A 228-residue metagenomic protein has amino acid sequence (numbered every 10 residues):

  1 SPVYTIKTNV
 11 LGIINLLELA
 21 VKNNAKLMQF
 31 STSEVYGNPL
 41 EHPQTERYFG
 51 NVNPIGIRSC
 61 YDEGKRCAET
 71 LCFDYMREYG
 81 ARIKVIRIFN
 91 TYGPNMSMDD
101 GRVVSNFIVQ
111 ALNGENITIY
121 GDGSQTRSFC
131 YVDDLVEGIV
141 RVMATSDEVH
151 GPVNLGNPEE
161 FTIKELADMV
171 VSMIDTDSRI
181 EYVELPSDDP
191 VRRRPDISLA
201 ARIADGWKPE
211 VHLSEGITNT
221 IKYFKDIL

Functional and structural regions predicted by a protein language model:
S1-T91, A111, D133, R192 (+1 more regions): N-terminal Rossmann-like NAD(P)+-binding domain of SDR-like oxidoreductases, especially those catalyzing
N9, K65, R87-N90, R127 (+3 more regions): Short, cationic motifs built from Arg/Lys/His that form the positively charged side of catalytic pockets
I13, E69, V104-S105, I163 (+2 more regions): A general structural signal for well-ordered alpha-helical segments in protein cores
L40, R66, Y79-R82, T91-N106 (+7 more regions): Glycine/proline-rich active-site loop of Rossmann-fold NAD(P)-dependent oxidoreductases
V85, F129, E160, R194 (+1 more regions): Short aromatic/basic micro-patch
V132, P152, K164-E165, P186-K208 (+1 more regions): Conserved C-terminal active-site "lid" loop/helix of NAD(P)H-dependent oxidoreductases that clamps the redox cofactor
L135, I139, L155, L166 (+2 more regions): Non-catalytic, hydrophobic alpha-helical segments
T162-I174, G216-T220: PAPS/PAP-binding and catalytic site of the sulfotransferase fold
